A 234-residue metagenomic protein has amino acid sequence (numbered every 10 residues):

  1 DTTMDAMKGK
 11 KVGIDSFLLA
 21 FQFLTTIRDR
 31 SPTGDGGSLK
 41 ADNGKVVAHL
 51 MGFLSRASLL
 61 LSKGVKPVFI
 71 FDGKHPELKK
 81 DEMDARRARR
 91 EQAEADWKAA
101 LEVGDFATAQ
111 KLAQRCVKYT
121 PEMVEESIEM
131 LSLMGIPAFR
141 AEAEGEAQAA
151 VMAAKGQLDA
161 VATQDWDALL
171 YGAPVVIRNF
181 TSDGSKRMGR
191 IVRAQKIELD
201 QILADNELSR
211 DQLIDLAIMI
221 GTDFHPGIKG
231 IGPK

Functional and structural regions predicted by a protein language model:
D1-R90: Non-catalytic, usually N-terminal nucleic-acid engagement modules in DNA/RNA processing proteins
D81-K234: Extended two-metal-dependent nuclease catalytic cores across DNA- and RNA-processing enzymes
